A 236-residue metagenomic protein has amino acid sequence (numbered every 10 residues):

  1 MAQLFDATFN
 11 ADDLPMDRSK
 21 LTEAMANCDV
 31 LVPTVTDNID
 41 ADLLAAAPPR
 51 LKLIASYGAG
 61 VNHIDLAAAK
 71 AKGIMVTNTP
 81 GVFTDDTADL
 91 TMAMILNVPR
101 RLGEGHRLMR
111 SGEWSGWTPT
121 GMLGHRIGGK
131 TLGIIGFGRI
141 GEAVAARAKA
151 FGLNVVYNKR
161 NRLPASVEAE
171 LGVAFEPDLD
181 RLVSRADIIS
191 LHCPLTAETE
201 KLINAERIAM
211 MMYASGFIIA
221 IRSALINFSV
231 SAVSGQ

Functional and structural regions predicted by a protein language model:
M1, E23-A24, L43, A47 (+2 more regions): Structural alpha-helical scaffold elements that stabilize or flank donor/cofactor-binding regions in carbohydrate
M1-C28, G152: N-terminal glycine-/charge-rich "phosphate-binding" loop or analogous flexible N-terminal tail
E23-V30, P48-L51, S184-I189, M212-S215: Short acidic/histidine-rich motifs immediately flanking catalytic phosphotransfer sites in two-component signaling
V30-R110, G124: Phosphate/diphosphate ligand-binding glycine-rich loop within oxidoreductases
P33-T34, Y57, M94, R185 (+2 more regions): Short, well-ordered coil/turn residues at beta-beta hairpins and beta-strand->alpha-helix junctions within
P49-I64, A209-L225, S231-A232: ADP-ribose/adenylate-binding Rossmann-like module
K72, V76-T77, L90, K149 (+3 more regions): Rossmann-like dinucleotide-binding domain for NAD(H)/NADP(H)
W117-Y213: Rossmann-like dinucleotide/phosphate-binding beta-alpha-beta segment
